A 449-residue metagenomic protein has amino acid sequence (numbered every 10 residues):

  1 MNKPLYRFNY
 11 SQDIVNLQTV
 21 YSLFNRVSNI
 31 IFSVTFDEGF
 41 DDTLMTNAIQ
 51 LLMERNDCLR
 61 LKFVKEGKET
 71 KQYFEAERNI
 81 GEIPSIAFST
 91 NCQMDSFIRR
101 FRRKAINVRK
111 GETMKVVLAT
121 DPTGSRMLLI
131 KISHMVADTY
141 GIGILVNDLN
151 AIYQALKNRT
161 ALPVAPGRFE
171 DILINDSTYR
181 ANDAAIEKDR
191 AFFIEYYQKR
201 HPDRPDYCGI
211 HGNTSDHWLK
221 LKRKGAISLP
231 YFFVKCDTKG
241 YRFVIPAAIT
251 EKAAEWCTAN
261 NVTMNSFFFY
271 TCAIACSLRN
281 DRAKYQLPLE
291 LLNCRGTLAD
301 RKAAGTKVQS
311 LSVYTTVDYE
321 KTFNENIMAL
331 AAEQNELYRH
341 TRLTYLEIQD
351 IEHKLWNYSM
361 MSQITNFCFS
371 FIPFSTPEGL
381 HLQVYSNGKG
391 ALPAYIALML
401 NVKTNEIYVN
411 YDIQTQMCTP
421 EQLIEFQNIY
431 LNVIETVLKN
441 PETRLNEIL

Functional and structural regions predicted by a protein language model:
M1-I31, F36-D42, R55-R60, E69 (+5 more regions): Acyl-thioester-dependent acyl-group transfer interface
M1-L23, N47-N91, E112, F169-D237: Short amphipathic alpha-helices and their capping loops
N2-R7, V108-R109, M114-D171, L423-T436: Active-site-proximal acidic secondary-structure segment that organizes catalysis
R26-N29, L229-T238, A248-A253: Short glycine/proline-rich turn/loop motifs
L52-M53, L149-T160, Y197-R204, A275-N280 (+4 more regions): A generic secondary-structure signal for well-formed alpha-helical elements
M53-K131, V136-Y140, N147, A151 (+1 more regions): Acyl-thioester-dependent condensation/acyltransferase catalytic cores
V146, M264-A273: Short amphipathic alpha-helical segments
K439-L449: AMP-binding/adenylate-forming catalytic domain of the ANL superfamily
